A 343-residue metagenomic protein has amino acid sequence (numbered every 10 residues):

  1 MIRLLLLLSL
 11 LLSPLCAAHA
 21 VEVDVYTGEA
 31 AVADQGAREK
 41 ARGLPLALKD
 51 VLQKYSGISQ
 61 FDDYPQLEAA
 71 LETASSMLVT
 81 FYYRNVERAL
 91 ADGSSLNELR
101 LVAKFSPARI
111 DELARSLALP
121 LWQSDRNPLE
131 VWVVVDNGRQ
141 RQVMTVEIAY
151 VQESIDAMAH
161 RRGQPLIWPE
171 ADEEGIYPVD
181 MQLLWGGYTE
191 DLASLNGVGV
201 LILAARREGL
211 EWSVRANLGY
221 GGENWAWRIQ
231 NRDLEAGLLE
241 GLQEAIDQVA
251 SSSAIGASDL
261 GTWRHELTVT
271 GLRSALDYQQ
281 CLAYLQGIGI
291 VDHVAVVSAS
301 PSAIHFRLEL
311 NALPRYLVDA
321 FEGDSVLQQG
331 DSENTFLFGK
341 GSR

Functional and structural regions predicted by a protein language model:
L5-P14: Bacterial N-terminal signal peptides
L15-A20: Sec/Tat signal peptide C-region and signal peptidase I cleavage site
E22-E29, A33, R109, D191-L239 (+2 more regions): Amphipathic beta-strand/beta-sheet edge segments enriched in Tyr/Trp
T27-L71, A236-A245, L276-G287: Short, well-ordered alpha-helical segments
L44-L67, D125-L183, C281-H305, N311 (+1 more regions): N-terminal segment of the mature soluble domain
Y64-V133, M144-V146, Y150: Signal peptide-directed extracytoplasmic domains
M77-E87, I167-P169, D180-N217, F321-E333 (+1 more regions): A short, hydrophobic beta-strand-centered structural micro-motif
R228-L234, S253, G261-R343: C-terminal soluble interaction/assembly domains
